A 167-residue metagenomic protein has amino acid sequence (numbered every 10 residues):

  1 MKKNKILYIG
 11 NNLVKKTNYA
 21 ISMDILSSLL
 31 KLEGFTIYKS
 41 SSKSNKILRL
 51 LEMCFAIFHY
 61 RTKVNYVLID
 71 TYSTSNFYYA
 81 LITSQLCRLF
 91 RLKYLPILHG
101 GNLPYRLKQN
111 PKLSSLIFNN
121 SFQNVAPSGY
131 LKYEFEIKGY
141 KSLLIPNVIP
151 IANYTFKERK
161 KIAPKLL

Functional and structural regions predicted by a protein language model:
N4-K15, V67-Y72: Nucleotide-activated donor-dependent transferases that construct or modify glycoconjugates
I6-I9, E158-L167: Conserved donor-binding/catalytic core segment of Leloir-type glycosyltransferases
T17-E33: Short amphipathic alpha-helix
F35-I47: A short beta-strand-loop structural module common to alpha/beta enzyme folds
V67-F90: An aromatic- and histidine-rich active-site surface loop
T71-N76, K93-K108, F122-Q123: A short, histidine- and acid-enriched strand-loop-helix "catalytic/donor-clamping" loop that lines the nucleotide-sugar
Q85-F90, L107-Q123: Membrane-proximal helix-turn-helix segments that form the acceptor-binding/catalytic region of lipid-linked
N119-F156: Donor nucleotide-sugar binding/catalytic pocket of nucleotide-sugar-dependent glycosyltransferases
